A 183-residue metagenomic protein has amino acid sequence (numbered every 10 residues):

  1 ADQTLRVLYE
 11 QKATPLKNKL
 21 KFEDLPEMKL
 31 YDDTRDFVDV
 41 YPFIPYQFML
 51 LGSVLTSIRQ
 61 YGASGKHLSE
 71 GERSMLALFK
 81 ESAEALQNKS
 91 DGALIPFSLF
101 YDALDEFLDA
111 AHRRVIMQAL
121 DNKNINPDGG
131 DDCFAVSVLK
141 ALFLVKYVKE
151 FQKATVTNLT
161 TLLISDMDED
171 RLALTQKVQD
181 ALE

Functional and structural regions predicted by a protein language model:
T4-L8, T14-A135, V145-T155, S165-L174: C-terminal helical "lid" subdomain and adjoining coupling/linker elements of P-loop NTPases
V138-L142: Short alpha-helical "packing" element that flanks the helix-turn-helix/winged-helix DNA-binding module
L159-L162: A short alpha-helical element within helix-turn-helix/winged-helix DNA-binding domains across DNA-binding proteins
R171-E183: Charge-enriched amphipathic alpha-helical scaffolds
